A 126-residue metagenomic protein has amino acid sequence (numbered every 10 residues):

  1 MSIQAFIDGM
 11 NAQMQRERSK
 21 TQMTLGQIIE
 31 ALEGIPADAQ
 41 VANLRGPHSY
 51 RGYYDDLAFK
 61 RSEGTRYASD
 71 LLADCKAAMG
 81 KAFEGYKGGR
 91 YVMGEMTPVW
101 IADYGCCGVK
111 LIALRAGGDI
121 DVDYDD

Functional and structural regions predicted by a protein language model:
I3-R18, A39-D126: Detector for the mature cores of small, proteolytically processed and post-translationally modified peptide effectors
T21-I35: DNA replication sliding-clamp ring fold and its partner-interaction surfaces
